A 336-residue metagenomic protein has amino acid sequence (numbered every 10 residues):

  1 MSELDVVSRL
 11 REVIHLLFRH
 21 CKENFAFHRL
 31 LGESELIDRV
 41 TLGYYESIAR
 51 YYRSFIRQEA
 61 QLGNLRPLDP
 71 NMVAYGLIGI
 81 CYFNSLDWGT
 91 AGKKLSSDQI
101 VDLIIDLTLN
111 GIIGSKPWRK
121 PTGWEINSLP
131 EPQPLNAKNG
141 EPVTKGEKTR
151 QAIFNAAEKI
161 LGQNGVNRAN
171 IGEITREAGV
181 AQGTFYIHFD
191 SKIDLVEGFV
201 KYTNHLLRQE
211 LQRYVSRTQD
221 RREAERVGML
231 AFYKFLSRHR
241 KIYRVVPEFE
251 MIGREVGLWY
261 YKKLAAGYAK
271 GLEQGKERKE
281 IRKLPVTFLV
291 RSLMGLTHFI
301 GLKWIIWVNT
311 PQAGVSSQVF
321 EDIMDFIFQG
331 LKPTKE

Functional and structural regions predicted by a protein language model:
M1, Y52, T149-A157, I174 (+2 more regions): Generic hydrophobic, amphipathic alpha-helix propensity
M1-E23, L77, G198, Q212-R238 (+1 more regions): Hydrophobic alpha-helical connector segments
L4-S8, G140-E141, G162-R176, Q219-E223 (+1 more regions): DNA-binding recognition helix and immediately preceding turn/loop of helix-turn-helix/winged-helix domains
S8-R9, H15-R39, R53-S54, L86 (+2 more regions): Amphipathic alpha-helical segments used for helix-helix packing
E12, R19-H20, I37-L62, N71-Y75 (+4 more regions): Amphipathic alpha-helical packing segments from all-alpha helical-bundle domains
R19, R50-Q61, I80, T90-N155 (+2 more regions): C-terminal peripheral helix-coil segments that are non-catalytic and often amphipathic
L31, F189, V196-T203, V246: Alpha-helical DNA-contacting segments of helix-turn-helix folds
A152, K159-D194, G198: Helix-turn-helix
